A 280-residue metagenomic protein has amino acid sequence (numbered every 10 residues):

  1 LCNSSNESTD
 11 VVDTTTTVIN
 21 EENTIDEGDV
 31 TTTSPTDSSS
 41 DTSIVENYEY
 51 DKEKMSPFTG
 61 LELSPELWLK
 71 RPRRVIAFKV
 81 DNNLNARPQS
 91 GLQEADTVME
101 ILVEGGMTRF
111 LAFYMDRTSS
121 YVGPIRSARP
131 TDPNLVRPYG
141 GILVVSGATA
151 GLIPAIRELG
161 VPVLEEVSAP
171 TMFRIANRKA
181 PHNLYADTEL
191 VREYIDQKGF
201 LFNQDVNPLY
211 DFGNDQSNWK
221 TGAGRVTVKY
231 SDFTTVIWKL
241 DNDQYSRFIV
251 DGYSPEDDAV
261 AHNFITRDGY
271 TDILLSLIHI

Functional and structural regions predicted by a protein language model:
L1-S5: Sec-dependent N-terminal signal peptides of Gram-positive bacterial secreted proteins and lipoproteins
N6-E62: N-terminal, intrinsically disordered, polar/charged segments of Gram-positive cell-envelope systems that serve as
D41-M99, E104-I278: A surface/extracellular/periplasmic glyco- and lipid-processing/surface-interacting theme
